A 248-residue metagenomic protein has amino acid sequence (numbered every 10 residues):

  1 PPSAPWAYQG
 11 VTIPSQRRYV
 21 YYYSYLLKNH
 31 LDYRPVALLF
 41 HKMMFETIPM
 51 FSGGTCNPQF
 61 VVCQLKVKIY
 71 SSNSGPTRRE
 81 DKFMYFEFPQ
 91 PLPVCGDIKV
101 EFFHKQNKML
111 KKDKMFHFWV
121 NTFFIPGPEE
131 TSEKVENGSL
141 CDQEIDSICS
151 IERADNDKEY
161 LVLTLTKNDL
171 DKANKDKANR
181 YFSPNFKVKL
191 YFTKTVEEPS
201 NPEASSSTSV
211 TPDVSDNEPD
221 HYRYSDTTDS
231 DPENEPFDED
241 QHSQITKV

Functional and structural regions predicted by a protein language model:
P1-V248: PTP/DSP superfamily signal
